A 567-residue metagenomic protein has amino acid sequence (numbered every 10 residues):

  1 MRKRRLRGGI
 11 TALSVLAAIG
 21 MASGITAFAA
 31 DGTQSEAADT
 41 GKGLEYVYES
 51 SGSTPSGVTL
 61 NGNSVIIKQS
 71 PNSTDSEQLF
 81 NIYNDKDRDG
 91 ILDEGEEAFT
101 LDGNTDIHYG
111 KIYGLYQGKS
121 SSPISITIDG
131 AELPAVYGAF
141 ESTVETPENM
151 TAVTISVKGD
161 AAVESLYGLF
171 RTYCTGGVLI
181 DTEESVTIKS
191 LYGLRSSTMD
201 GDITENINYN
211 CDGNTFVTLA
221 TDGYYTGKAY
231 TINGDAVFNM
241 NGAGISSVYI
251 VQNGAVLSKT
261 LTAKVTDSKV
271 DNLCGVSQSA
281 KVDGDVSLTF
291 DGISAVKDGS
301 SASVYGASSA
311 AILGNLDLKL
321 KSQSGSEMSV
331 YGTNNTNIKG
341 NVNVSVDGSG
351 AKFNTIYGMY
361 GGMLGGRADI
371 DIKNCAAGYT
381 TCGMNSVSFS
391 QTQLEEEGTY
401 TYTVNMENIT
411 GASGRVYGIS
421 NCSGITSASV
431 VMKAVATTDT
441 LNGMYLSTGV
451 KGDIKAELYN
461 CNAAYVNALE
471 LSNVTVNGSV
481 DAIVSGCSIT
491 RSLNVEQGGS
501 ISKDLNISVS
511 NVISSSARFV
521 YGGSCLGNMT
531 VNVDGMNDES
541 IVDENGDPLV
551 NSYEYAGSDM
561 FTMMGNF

Functional and structural regions predicted by a protein language model:
M1-A12: Bacterial Sec-dependent N-terminal signal peptides
K3-R4, D31, K42: Polybasic, lysine/arginine-rich low-complexity segments
A12-S23: Bacterial N-terminal signal peptides
S23-A37: Sec-dependent signal peptide cleavage junction
T40-L44, S50-S64, K68-K111, L115-A135 (+12 more regions): Surface-exposed loop/turn motifs in large extracellular/passenger domains
